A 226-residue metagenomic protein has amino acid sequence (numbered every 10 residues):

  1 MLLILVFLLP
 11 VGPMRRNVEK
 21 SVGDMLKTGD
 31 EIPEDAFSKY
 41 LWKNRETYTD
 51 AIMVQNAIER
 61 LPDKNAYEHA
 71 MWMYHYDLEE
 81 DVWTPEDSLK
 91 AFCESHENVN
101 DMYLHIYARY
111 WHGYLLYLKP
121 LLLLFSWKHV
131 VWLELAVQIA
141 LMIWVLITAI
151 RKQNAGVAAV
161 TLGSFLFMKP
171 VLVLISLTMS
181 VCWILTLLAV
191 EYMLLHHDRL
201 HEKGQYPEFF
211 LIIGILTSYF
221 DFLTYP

Functional and structural regions predicted by a protein language model:
M1-P13: Start-transfer (signal-anchor) and selected internal transmembrane alpha helices of multi-pass inner/ER membrane
D30-I106: Interfacial juxtamembrane loops and adjacent helix segments that form the catalytic/substrate-binding surfaces
R109, L116-E134: Juxtamembrane segments of multi-pass membrane glycosylation machinery that transfer sugars from lipid-linked donors
W111-H112, S164-D198, E202-Y206, L223-Y225: Membrane-interface micro-motifs in multi-pass membrane enzymes
L115-L118, I139-W144, T161-K169, F210-T217: Hydrophobic, membrane-inserted alpha-helices
L135-G156: Transmembrane-helix motifs of polytopic, lipid-linked glycan transferases
I150-V160, R199-L211: Membrane-interfacial loop-to-transmembrane alpha-helix junctions, especially the N-terminal start
Y206-P226: Membrane-interface alpha helices of multi-pass inner-membrane proteins
